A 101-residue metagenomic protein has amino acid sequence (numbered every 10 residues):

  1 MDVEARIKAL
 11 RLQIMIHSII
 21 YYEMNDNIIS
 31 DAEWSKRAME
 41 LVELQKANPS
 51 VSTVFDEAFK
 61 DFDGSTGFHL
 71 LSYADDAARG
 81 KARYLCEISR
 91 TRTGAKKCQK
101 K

Functional and structural regions predicted by a protein language model:
M1-K101: Phosphate/adenylate-binding "loop-and-lid" substructures adjacent to NTP/NAD/dNTP-binding pockets in NTP-dependent
